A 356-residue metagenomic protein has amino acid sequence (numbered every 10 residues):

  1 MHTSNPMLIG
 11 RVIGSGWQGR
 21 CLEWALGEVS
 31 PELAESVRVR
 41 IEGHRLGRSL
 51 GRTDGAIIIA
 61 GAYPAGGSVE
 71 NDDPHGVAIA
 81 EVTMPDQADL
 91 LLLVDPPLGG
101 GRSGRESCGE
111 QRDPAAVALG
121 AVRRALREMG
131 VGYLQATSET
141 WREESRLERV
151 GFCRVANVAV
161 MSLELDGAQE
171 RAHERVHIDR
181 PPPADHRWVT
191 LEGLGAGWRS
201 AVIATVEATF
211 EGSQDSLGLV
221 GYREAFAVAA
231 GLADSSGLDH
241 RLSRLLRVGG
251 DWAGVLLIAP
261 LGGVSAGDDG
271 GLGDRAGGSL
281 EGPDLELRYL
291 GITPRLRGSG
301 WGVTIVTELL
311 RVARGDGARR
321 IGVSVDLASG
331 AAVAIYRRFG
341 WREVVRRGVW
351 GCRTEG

Functional and structural regions predicted by a protein language model:
M1-H2, P96-R187, E192-G193, W350-G351: Acyl-donor-binding surface of acyltransferase catalytic domains
V29-G43, I178-G267, G271-L285: Flexible, substrate/cofactor-facing loop regions flanked by secondary structure within enzyme catalytic domains
V39-L126, A253-L285: Conserved donor-binding loop and adjoining core beta-sheet/short helix segment in diverse acyl/aminoacyl transferases
P96-G100, S107, T293-R295, S299 (+1 more regions): Active-site acidic-Proline motif in GNAT/NAT acetyltransferases
S107-R124, Y289-I292, G298-R311, G315 (+1 more regions): Conserved acetyl-CoA-binding loop-helix of GNAT-fold acetyltransferases
L134-S138, L287, I321-V325: Conserved hydrophobic beta-strand within the GNAT/NAT acetyltransferase core sheet that lines the active-site cleft
E139-N157, V303, L327-V345: Conserved active-site alpha-helix within GNAT-family acetyltransferase domains
V306, S329-A332, G351-T354: Short glycine/proline-centered loop/turn elements that form peptide/ligand docking sites
